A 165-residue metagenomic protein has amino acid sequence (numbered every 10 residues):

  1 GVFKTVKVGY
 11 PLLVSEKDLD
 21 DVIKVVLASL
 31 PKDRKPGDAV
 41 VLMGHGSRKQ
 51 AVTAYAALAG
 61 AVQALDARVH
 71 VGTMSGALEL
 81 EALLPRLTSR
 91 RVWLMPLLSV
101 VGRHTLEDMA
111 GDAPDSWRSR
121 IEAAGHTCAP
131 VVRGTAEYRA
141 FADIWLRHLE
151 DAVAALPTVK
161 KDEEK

Functional and structural regions predicted by a protein language model:
G1-K165: Extended amphipathic ligand-handling, pore-lining, and cofactor/metal-binding catalytic surfaces
